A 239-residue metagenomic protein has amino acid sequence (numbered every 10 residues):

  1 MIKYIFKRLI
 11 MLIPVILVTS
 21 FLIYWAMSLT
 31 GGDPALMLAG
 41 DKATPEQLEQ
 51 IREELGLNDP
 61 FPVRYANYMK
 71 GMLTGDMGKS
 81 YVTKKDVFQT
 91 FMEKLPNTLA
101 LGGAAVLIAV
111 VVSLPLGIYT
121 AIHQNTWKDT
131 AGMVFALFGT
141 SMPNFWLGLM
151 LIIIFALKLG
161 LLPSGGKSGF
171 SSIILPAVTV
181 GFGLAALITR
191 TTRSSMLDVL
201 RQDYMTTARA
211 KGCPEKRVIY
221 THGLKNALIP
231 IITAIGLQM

Functional and structural regions predicted by a protein language model:
I2-K3, E93-K128, K167-M239: Alpha-helical transmembrane segments of integral membrane proteins, especially multi-pass inner/plasma-membrane
Y4, R8, L12, I16 (+6 more regions): Residue-level signature of transmembrane alpha-helical entry/exit and packing/kink sites in multi-pass membrane
L9, I13-A26, L99, G103 (+11 more regions): Generic alpha-helical transmembrane segments of integral inner-membrane proteins, especially permease/transport modules
L9, I51, F61-M77, V87 (+7 more regions): Hydrophobic alpha-helical segments of integral membrane proteins, encompassing both true transmembrane helices
V15-A66, A156-L175: Hydrophobic alpha-helical transmembrane segments of membrane transport/permease proteins and related membrane-embedded
S28, D41, I118-I122, I153-L157 (+3 more regions): Transmembrane helix-loop junction
N58-L114: An internal, D/E-rich "acidic patch" concept
M133-S194: Membrane-water interface segments at transmembrane-helix boundaries in multipass membrane proteins
